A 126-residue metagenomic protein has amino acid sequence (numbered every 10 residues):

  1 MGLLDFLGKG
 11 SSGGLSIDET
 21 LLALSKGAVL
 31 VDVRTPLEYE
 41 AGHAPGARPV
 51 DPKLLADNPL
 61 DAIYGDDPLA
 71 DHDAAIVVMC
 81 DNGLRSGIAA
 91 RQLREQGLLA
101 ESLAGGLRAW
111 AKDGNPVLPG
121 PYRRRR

Functional and structural regions predicted by a protein language model:
M1-V29, P36-A75, L84-R126: Rhodanese-like catalytic fold shared by cysteine-dependent sulfurtransferases and DSP/PTP-type phosphatases
M79: Short, surface-exposed ligand- or partner-binding patches at beta-edge/loop junctions that are enriched in aromatics
